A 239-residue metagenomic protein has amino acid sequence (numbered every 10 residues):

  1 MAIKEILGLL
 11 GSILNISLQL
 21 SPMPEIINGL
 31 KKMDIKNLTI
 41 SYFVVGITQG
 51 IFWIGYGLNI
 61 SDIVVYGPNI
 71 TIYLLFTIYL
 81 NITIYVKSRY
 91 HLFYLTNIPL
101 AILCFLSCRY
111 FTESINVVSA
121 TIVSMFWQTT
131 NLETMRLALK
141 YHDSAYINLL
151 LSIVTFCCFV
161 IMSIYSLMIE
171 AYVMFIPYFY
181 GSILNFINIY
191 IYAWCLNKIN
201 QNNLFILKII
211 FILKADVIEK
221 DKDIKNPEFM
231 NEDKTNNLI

Functional and structural regions predicted by a protein language model:
M1-I239: Alpha-helical membrane-protein topology signature
